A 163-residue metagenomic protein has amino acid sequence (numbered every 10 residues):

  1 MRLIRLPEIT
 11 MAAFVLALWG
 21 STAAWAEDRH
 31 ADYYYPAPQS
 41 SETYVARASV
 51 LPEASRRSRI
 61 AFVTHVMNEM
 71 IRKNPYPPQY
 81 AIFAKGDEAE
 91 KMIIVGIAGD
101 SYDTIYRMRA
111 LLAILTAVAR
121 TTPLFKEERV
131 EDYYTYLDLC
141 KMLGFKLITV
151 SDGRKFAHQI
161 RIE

Functional and structural regions predicted by a protein language model:
M1, A24-E27, L115: Generic low-polarity alpha-helical segments
M1-M11: Bacterial N-terminal signal peptides that target proteins for export
T10-W19: Bacterial N-terminal signal peptides
A17, A84-G86, L139-K141: Sterically constrained small-residue positions within well-ordered secondary structures of folded domains
A24-E90, D100-D103: N-proximal, solvent-exposed amphipathic alpha-helical segments enriched in charged/polar residues
M70-T135: Mature extracytoplasmic domains of secretory-pathway proteins
L111-L115, A157, E163: Generic alpha-helical propensity signal that fires on short helical segments and nearby coil/disordered stretches
R120-I162: A short amphipathic beta-strand at an alpha->beta junction
